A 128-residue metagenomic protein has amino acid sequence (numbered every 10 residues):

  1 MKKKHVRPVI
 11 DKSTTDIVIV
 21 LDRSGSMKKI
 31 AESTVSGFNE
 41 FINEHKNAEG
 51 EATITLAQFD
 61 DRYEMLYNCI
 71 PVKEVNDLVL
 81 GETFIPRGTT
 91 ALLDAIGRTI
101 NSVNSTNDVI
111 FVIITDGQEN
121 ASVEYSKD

Functional and structural regions predicted by a protein language model:
M1-V18, S24-E32, S105-T106: Acidic, polar low-complexity linker/tail segments
T14-T15, G25-A52, K127: …and closely analogous acidic/polar surface helices at protein-protein or active-site interfaces in A-domain-like
D22, D116: Residues that scaffold, gate, or flank divalent-cation-dependent active/transport sites
M27-K28, L66, A121: Catalytic P-loop NTPase motifs of RecA-like helicase/translocase cores
A52-E82: Short beta-strand-loop
E64, D77-D108: Von Willebrand factor
I110-V112: Coiled-coil/CHCH-like alpha-helical segments characteristic of cytoskeletal intermediate-filament scaffolds
Q118-D128: VWA/integrin I-like adhesion module and closely mimicked acidic/polar interface patches used
